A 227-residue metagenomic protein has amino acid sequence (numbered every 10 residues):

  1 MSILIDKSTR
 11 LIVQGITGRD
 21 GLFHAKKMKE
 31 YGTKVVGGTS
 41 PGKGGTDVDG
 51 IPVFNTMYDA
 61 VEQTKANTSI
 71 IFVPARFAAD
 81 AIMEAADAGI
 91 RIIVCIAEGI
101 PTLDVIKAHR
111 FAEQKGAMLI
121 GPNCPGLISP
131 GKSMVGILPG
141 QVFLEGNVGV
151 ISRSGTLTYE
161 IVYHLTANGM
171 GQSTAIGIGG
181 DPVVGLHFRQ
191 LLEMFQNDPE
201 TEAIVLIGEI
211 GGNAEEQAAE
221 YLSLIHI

Functional and structural regions predicted by a protein language model:
V13, G37-S40, I93-C95, M118-N123 (+4 more regions): General beta-strand structural signal in soluble alpha/beta enzymes
Y31-D47: NAD(P)-binding Rossmann-fold cofactor-contacting core
V48-Q63, I70-A79, H187: Glycine-rich, highly charged phosphate/nucleotide-binding loops
Q63, R76-I96: Rossmann-fold NAD(P) dinucleotide-binding segment
T68-A79, A97-P101, G208-G212: N-terminal glycine-rich "phosphate-gripper" loop used for MgATP/nucleotide binding and carboxylate activation
G99-A117: Rossmann-fold NAD(P)-binding glycine/threonine-rich loop
G146-E193: Short glycine-cluster motifs
I225-I227: Conserved small/polar residues in nucleotide/adenosyl-binding loops
